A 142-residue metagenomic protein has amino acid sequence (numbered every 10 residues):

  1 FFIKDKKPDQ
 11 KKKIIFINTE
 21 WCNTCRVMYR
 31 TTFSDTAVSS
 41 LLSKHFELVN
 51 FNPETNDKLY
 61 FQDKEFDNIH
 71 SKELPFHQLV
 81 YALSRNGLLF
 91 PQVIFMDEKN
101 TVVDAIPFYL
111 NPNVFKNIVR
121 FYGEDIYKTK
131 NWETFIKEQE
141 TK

Functional and structural regions predicted by a protein language model:
F1-K13, L42: A short beta-strand-turn-helix
P8-R26, L48: Short active-site neighborhood of thiol/selenol oxidoreductases, capturing the structured segment around
T19-T24, T32, P53-K58, N100-T101: Solvent-exposed loop/turn segments at secondary-structure junctions within structured extracellular/periplasmic domains
C25-S43: Typically the conserved alpha-helix immediately C-terminal to a functionally engaged Cys/Sec in thioredoxin-like
V27-R30, E54-L59, A82-L88, G123: Chalcogenol-based redox active-site neighborhoods
V38-L74: Thiol-based oxidoreductase modules, predominantly thioredoxin-like and allied folds used for disulfide exchange
L48, L79-A82, L88-I106: A short, hydrophobic beta-strand/beta-hairpin element that forms part of a small beta-sheet core
V102-K142: Thiol-/selenol-based redox modules, centered on thioredoxin-like and closely related oxidoreductase domains
